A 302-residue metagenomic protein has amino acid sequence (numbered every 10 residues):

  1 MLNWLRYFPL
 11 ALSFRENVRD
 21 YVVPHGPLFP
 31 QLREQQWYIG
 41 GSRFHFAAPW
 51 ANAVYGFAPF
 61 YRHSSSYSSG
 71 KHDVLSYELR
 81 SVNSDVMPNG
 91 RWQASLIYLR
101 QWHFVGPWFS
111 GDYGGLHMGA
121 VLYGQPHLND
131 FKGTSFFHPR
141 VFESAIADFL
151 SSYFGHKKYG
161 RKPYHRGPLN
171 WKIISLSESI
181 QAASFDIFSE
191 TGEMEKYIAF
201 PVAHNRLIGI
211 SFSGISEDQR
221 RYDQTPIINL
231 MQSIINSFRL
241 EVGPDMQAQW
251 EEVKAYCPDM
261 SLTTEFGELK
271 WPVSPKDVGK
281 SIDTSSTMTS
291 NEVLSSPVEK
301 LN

Functional and structural regions predicted by a protein language model:
M1-M194, F212-N302: N-terminal targeting sequences that direct proteins away from the cytosol to non-cytosolic compartments
G192-A203: Short, surface-exposed beta-strand/loop micro-motifs that present aromatic residues
A203-G209: Short hydrophobic/glycine-rich mini-motifs in sensory/regulatory modules that couple input to downstream signaling
